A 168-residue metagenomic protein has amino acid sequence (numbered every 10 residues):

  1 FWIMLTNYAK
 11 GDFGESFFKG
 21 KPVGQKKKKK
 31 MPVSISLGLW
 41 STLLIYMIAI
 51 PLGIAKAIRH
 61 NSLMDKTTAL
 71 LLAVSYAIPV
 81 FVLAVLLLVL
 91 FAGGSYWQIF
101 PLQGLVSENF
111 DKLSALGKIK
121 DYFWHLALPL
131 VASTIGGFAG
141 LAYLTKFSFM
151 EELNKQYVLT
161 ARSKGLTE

Functional and structural regions predicted by a protein language model:
F1-F13, V23, K27, L63 (+4 more regions): Hydrophobic alpha-helical segments of integral membrane proteins, encompassing both true transmembrane helices
F1-I50: An internal, D/E-rich "acidic patch" concept
F1-W2, F91-I119: Hydrophobic alpha-helical transmembrane segments of membrane transport/permease proteins and related membrane-embedded
F1-W2, G14-F17, L83-A84, I99-Q103 (+1 more regions): Short, hydrophobic secondary-structure boundary micro-motifs
I3, I54, V85-V89: Transmembrane alpha-helix boundary and packing residues in multipass membrane permease domains and related
G11, E15-S16, I35, K56 (+2 more regions): Flexible, active-site-adjacent loop/turn segments at secondary-structure boundaries
M31-M64, V80, N109-E168: Alpha-helical transmembrane segments of integral membrane proteins, especially multi-pass inner/plasma-membrane
L71-Q103, H125, A132-F138: Membrane-water interface segments at the C-terminal ends of transmembrane alpha-helices in multi-pass inner-membrane
